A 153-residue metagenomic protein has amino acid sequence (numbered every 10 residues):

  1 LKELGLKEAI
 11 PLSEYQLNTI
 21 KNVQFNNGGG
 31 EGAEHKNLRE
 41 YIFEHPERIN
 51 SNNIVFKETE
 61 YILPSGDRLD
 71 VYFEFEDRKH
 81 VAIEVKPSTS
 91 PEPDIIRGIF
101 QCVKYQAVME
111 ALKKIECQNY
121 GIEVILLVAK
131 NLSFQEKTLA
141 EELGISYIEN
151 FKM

Functional and structural regions predicted by a protein language model:
L1-M153: Charged, terminal alpha-helix-loop-beta segments that serve as non-catalytic nucleic-acid engagement and/or assembly
